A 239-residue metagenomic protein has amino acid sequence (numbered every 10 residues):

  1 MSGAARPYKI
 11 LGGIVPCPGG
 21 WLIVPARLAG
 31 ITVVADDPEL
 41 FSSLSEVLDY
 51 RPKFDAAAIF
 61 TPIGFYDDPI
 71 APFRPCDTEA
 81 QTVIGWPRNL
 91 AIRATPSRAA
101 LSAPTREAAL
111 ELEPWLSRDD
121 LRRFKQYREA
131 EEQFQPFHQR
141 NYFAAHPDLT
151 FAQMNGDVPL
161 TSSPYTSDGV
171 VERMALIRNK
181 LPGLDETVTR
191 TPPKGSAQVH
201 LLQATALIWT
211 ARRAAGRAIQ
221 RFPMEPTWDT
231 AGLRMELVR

Functional and structural regions predicted by a protein language model:
S2-G12, P16-R239: RNase H-like (RuvC/DEDD) metal-dependent nuclease/polynucleotide-processing core
